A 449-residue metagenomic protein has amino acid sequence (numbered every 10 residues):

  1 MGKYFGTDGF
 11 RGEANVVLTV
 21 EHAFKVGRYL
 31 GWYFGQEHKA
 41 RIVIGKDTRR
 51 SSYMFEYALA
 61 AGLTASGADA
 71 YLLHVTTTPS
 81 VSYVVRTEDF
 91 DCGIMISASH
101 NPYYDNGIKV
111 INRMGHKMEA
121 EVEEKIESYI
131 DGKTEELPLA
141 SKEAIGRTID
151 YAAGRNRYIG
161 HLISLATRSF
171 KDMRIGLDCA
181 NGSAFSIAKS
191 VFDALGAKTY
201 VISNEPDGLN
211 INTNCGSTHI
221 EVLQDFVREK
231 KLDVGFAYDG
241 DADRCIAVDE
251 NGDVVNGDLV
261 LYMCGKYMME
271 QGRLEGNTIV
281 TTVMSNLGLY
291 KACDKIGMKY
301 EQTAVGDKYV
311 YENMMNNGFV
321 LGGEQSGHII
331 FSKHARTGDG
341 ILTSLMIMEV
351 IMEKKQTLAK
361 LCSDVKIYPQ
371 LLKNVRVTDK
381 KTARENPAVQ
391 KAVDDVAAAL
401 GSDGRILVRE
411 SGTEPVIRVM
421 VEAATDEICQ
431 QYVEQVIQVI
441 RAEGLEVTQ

Functional and structural regions predicted by a protein language model:
M1-A61, A65-S66, A144-R174, K381-E385: An N-terminal, well-structured beta->alpha segment
E13, N106-R228, T448: Gly/Ser/Thr-enriched, mixed-charge loops and adjacent short helices that form phosphate/oxyanion-binding elements
K39-D47, R174-L177, T278-V283, R418-M420: Short glycine-rich phosphate-binding loop at a beta-alpha junction
R41-D105, S190-V248: N-terminal small/polar loop signature for handling phosphorylated ligands or for N-terminal nucleophile
V110-R113, I246-E250, I330-S332: Short beta-strand-to-turn element immediately C-terminal to the catalytic PLP-Schiff-base lysine in fold type I
E124-I159, S164, E250-G322, I330-F331: Proline/glycine-rich low-complexity loops and linkers
V234, Q271-Q449: Phosphate-binding and adjacent anionic-ligand microenvironments
